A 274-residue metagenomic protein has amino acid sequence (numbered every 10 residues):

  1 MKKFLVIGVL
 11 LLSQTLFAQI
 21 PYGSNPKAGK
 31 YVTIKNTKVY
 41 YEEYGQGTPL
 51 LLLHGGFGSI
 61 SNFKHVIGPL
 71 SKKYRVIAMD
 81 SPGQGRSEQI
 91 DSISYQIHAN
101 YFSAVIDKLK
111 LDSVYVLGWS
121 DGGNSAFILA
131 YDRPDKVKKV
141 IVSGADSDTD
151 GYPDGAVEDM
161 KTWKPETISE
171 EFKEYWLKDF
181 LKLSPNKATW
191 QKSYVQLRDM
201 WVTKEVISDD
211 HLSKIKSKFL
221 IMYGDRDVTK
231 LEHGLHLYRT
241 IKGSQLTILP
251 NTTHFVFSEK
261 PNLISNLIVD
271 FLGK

Functional and structural regions predicted by a protein language model:
K2-L50, K73, G273-K274: Alpha/beta-hydrolase fold catalytic core
T37-R86: Conserved HGGG/HGGXW glycine-rich cap/lid loop of the alpha/beta-hydrolase fold
A78-L117: Active-site loop/oxyanion-hole signature of alpha/beta-hydrolase fold enzymes
N124-D132, K138-F172: Flexible "cap/lid" loop of the alpha/beta hydrolase fold
V195-H211: Active-site nucleophile elbow and catalytic-triad environment of alpha/beta-hydrolase enzymes
I215, I221-Y223: Short beta-strand/loop motif that positions the catalytic acidic residue of the alpha/beta-hydrolase fold
V228-H233: Conserved alpha/beta-hydrolase "acid-adjacent" motif
N251-K274: Catalytic active-site module of serine/aspartate enzymes centered on a nucleophile-bearing elbow/loop
